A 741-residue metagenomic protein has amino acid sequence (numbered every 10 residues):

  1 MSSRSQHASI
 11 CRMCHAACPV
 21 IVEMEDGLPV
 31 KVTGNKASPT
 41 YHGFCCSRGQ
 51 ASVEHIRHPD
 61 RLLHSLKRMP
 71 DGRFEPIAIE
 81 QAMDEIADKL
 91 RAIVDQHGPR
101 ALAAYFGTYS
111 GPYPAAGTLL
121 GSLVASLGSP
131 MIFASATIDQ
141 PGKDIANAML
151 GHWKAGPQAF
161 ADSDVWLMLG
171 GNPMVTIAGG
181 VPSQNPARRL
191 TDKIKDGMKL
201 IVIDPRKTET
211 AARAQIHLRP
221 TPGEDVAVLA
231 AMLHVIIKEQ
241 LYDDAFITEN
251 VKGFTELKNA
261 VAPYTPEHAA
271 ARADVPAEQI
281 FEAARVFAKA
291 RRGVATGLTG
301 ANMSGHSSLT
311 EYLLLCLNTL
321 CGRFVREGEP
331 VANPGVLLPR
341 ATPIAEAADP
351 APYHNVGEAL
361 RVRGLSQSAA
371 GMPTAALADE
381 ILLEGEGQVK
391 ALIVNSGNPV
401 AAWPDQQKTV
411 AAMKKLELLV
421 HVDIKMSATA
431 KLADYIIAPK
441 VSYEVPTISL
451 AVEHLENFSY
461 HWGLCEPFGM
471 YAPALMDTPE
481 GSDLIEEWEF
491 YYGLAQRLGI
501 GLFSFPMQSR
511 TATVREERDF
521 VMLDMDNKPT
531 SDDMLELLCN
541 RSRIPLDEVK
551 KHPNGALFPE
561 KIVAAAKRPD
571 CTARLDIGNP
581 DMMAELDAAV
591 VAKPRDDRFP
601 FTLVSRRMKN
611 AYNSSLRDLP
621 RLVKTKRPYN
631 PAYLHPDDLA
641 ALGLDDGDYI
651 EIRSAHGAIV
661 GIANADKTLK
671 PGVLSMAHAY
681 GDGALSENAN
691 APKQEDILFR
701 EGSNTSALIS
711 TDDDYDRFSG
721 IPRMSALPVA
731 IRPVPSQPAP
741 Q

Functional and structural regions predicted by a protein language model:
M1-E239, H268, P276-A277, Q367 (+5 more regions): N-terminal export/assembly segments and adjacent metallocofactor-ligating motifs of anaerobic energy-metabolism
L28-P29, N35-S38, A51, Y109-G111 (+19 more regions): Short, glycine-/Ser/Thr-/acidic-enriched flexible segments
H97-A101, Y242-I247, V294, V325-A332 (+1 more regions): Flexible, glycine/charged-enriched surface loops at secondary-structure junctions
G117-I203, V226-A230, C316-K431, V441-H461 (+1 more regions): Extended redox/cofactor-interaction regions of prokaryotic respiratory oxidoreductases
W166-L169, F254-A273, N630: Conserved thiamine diphosphate
L241-P263, W488, F505-V521: Internal, active-site/partner-interface "lid" segment
K415-Y460, A495, D648-E687: C-terminal, active-site-flanking charged/polar segments
P467-C539, L619-Y633, D637-Q741: Long, contiguous, secondary-structure-rich segments that constitute the structural scaffold of globular domains
